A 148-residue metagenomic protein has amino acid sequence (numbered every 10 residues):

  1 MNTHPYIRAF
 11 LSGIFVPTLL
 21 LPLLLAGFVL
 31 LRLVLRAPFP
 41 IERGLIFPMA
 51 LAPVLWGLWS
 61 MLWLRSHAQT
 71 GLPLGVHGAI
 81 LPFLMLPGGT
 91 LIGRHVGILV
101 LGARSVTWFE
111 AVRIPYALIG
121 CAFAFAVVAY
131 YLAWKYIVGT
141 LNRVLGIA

Functional and structural regions predicted by a protein language model:
M1-L51: N-terminal signal-anchor transmembrane alpha-helix
T3, I7, L11, P38 (+6 more regions): Structural motif marking the loop-to-transmembrane transition
L19-L23, G27, L55, L84-G88 (+2 more regions): Lipid-exposed faces of alpha-helical membrane segments in multi-pass integral membrane proteins
L23-F28, L55-W59, Y130, W134-V138: Alpha-helical transmembrane segments of polytopic integral membrane proteins, especially the permease/helical cores
L24-R32, P87-A117: Alpha-helical transmembrane segments and their membrane-interface junctions in multi-pass membrane proteins
L31-P38, L62, S66, T70 (+3 more regions): Membrane-interfacial segments
G57-R94: Loop-to-transmembrane helix junctions at the membrane interface
G102-A148: Alpha-helical membrane-associated segments of multi-pass integral membrane proteins
